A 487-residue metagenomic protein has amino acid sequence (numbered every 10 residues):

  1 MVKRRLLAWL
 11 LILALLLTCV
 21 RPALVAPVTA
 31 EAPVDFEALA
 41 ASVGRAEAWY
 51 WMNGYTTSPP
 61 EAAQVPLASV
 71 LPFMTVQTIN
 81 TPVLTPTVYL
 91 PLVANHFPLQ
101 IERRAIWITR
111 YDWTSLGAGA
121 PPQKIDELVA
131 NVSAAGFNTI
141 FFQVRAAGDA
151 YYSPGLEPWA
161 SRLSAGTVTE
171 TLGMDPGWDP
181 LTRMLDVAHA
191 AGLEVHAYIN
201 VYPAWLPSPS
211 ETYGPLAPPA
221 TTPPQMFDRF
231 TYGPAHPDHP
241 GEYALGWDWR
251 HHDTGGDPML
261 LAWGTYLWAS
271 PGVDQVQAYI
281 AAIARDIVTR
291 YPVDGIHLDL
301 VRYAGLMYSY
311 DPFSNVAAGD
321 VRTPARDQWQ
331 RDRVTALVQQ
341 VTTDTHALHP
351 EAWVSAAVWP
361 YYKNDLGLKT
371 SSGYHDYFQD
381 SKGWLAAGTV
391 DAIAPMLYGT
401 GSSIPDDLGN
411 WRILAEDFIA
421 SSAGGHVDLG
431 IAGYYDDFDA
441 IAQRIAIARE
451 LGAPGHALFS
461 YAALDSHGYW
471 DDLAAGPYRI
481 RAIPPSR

Functional and structural regions predicted by a protein language model:
M1-Q100, I106, S115, Q123-A134 (+1 more regions): Intrinsically disordered, low-complexity Ser/Thr/Pro-rich tracts
L99-Q123, Y202-D286, R290: Active-site-adjacent "subsite" loops/lids of carbohydrate-active enzymes
T114-S133, V276-I287, S371-A387, W411 (+1 more regions): Short, acidic/polar
Q123-D149, Y291-G295, V390-A392: Catalytic domains of carbohydrate-active enzymes, especially glycoside hydrolases
A135-P176: Aromatic-lined carbohydrate-binding/catalytic grooves of carbohydrate-active enzymes
L156-E157, A204-G214, G255-M259, V273 (+2 more regions): Active-site-proximal loop/short-helix segments that contain or immediately flank catalytic acid/base residue(s)
E194-L206, H297-V301, W329-Y377, H426-D436: Aromatic-lined carbohydrate-recognition surfaces of secreted/lumenal glycan-active proteins
S381-D407, D417-R487: Substrate-binding cleft of secreted/luminal carbohydrate-active enzymes
